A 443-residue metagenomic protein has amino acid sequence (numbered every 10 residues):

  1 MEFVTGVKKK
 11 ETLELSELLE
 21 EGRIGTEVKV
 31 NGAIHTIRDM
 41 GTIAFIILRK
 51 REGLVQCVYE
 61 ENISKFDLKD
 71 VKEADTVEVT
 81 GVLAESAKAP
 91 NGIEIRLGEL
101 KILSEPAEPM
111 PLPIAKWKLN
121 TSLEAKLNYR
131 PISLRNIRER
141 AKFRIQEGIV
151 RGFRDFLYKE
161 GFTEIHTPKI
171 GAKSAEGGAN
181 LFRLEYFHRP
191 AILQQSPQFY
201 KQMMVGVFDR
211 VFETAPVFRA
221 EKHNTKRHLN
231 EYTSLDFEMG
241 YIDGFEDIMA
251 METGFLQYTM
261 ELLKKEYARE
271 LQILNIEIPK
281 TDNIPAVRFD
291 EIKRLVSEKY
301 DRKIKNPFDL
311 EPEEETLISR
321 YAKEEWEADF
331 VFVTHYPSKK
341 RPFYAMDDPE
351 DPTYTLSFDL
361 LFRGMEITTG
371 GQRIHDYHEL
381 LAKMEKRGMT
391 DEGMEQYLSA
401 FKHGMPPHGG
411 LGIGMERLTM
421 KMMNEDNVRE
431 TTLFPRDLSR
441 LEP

Functional and structural regions predicted by a protein language model:
E2-G240: Class II aminoacyl-tRNA synthetase-like tRNA-binding/catalytic domains
T12, N120, L127, P131 (+13 more regions): Alpha-helix initiation and N-capping motif
A33, G148, G152-E160, S196-G206 (+14 more regions): Generic, well-ordered alpha-helical scaffold segments in large soluble proteins
A141-I145, I276-T281, T368: Extended, non-catalytic structural segments that build the interaction scaffolds of large macromolecular assemblies
E176, G254-R363, K386-S399, H403-G404: Metal-assisted phosphate- and nucleotidyl-transfer catalytic regions
A191, H223-N224, D243, K280-N283 (+1 more regions): Alpha-helix capping and helix-loop boundary segments enriched in small/acidic/polar residues
G206, R210-E213, L229, T233-G244 (+2 more regions): TRNA-recognition modules of translation machinery and tRNA-sensing kinases, especially anticodon-binding
G240-I248, T253, K293-L295: Extended, domain-scale alpha-helical bundle/helix-rich regions
